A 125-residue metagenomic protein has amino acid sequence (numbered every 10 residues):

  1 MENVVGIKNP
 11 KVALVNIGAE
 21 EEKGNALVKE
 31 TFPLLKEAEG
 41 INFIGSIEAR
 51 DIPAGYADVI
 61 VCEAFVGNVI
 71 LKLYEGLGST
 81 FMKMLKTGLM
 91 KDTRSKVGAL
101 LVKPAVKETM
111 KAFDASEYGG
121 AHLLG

Functional and structural regions predicted by a protein language model:
M1-A49, D58: Glycine-rich phosphate/diphosphate-binding loop of Rossmann-like nucleotide-binding domains
I52-P53: Structural alpha-helical scaffold elements that stabilize or flank donor/cofactor-binding regions in carbohydrate
Y56-I60, A64-G125: Glycine-rich phosphate/nucleotide-binding loop
